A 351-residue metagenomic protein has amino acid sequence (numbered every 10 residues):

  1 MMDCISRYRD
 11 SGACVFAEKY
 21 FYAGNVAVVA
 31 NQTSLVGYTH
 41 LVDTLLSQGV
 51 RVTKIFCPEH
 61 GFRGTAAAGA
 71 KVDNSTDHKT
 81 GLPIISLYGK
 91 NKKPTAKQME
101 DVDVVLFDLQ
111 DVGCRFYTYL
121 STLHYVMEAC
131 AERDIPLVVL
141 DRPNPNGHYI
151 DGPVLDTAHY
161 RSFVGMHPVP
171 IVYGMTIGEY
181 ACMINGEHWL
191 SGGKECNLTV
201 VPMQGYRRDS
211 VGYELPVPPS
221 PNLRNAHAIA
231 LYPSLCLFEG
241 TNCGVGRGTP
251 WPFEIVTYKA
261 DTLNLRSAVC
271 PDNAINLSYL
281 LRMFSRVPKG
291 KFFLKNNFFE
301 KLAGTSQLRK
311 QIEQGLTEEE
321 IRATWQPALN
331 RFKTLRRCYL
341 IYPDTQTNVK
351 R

Functional and structural regions predicted by a protein language model:
M2-R51: N-terminal phosphate-binding or glycine-rich loops at protein starts, especially the Walker A/P-loop of NTPases
R51-H60, L140: Short internal beta-strands
G64-A68, V138-Y160: Glycine-rich, charge-decorated loop segments at or immediately adjacent to ligand/cofactor-binding or catalytic sites
V72-V102, C114: Glycine-rich oxoanion-binding loops at beta->alpha junctions
D111-L123: Glycine/threonine-rich flexible loop motifs
Y160-S234: Conserved anion/nucleotide-ligand pocket segment
T257-Q326: Conserved functional hotspot residues or short segments at active or partner-binding sites across diverse domains
